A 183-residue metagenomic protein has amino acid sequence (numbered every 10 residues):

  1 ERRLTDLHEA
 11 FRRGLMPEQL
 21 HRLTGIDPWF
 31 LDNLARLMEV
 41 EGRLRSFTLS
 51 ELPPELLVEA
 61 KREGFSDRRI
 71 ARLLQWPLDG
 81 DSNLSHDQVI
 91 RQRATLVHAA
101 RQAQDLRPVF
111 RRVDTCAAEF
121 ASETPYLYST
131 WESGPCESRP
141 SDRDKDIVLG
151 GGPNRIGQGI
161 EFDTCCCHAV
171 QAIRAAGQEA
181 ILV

Functional and structural regions predicted by a protein language model:
E1-V183: ATP-dependent carboxylate/acyl-activation modules
